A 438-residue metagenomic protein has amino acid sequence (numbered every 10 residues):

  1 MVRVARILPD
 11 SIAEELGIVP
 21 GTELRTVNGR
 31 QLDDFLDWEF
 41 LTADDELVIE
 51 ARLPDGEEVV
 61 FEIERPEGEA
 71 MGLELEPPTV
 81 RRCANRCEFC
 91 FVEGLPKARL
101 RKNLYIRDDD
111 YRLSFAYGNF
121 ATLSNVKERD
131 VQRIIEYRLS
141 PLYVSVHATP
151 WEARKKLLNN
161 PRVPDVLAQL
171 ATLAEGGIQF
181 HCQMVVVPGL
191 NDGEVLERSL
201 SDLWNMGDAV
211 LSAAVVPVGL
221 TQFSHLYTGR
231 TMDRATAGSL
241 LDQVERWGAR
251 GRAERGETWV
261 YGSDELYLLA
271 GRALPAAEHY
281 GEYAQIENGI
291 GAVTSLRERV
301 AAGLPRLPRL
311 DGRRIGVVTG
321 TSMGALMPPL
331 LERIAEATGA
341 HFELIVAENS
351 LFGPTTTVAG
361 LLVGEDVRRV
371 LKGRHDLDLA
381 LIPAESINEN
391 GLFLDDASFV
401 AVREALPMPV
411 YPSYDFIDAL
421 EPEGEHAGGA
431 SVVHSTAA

Functional and structural regions predicted by a protein language model:
M1-L8: PDZ/PDZ-like groove recognition
R3, G271-A438: Radical SAM enzyme core and accessory elements
A13, G21-L24, I49-A51, C90: Terminal peptide-recognition signature
E15-D33: Conserved PDZ fold ligand-binding element
R30-W38, E57-V60: Short, Lys/Arg- and Gly-enriched loop/turn segments at beta-strand edges
L36-R52, R65-P66: Short, compositionally biased
E57-E58, R65-A209, P217-W247: Conserved Radical SAM active-site core
R154, L190, V210-T236, E254-E278 (+2 more regions): Flexible glycine/acidic-rich beta-alpha junction loops that bind and position SAM and/or redox cofactors in anaerobic
